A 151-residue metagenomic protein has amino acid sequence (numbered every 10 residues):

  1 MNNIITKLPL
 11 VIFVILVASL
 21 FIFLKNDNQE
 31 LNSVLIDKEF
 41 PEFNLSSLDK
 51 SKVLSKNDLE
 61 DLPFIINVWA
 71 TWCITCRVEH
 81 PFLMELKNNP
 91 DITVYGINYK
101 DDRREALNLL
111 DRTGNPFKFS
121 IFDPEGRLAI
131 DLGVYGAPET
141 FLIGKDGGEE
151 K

Functional and structural regions predicted by a protein language model:
M1-N44: N-terminal targeting signals for export/organelle localization
E39, L62-F64, V68-W72, G136: Short pre-active-site segment immediately N-terminal to redox-active cysteine/selenocysteine motifs in thiol-based
P41-N44, W69, Y95: Conserved Rossmann-like nucleotide-binding pocket used by diverse enzymes that bind dinucleotide cofactors
F43-F64: A short beta-strand-turn-helix
D61-P63, P90-T93, K118: Loop/turn elements at helix/coil->beta-strand transitions in domains of secreted/extracellular proteins
I65-I66, V94, T140: Hydrophobic beta-strand anchors of alpha/beta hydrolase catalytic cores
R77-G114, P124-D131: Structural microenvironment flanking redox-active thiols in thiol-disulfide oxidoreductases
D111-P116, D123-K151: Thiol/disulfide oxidoreductase modules built on the thioredoxin-like
